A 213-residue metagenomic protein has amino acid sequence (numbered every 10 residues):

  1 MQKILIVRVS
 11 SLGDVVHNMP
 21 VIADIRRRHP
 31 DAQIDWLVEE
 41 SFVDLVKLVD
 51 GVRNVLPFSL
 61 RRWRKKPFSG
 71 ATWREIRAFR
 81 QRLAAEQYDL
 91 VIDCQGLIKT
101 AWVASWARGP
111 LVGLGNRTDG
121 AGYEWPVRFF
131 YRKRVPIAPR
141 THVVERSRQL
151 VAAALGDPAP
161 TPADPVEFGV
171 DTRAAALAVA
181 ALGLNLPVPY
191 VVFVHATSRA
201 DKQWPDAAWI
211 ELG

Functional and structural regions predicted by a protein language model:
M1-G213: Catalytic machinery of carbohydrate-active enzymes, primarily nucleotide-sugar-dependent glycosyltransferases
